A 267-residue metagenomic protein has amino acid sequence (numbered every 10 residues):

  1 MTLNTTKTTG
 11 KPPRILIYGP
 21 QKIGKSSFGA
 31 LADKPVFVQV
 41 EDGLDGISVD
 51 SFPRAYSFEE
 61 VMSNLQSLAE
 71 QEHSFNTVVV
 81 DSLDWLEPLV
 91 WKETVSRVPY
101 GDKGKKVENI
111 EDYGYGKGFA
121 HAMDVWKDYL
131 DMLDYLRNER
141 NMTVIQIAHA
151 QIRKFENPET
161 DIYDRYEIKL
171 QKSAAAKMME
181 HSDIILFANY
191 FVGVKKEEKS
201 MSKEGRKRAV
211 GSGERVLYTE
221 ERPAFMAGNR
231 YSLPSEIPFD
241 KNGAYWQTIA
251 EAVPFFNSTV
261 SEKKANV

Functional and structural regions predicted by a protein language model:
T2-T94: Conserved P-loop
S26-G29, L136, K177-M178: Hydrophobic/aromatic ligand-binding patch that stacks against planar heteroaromatic rings of cofactors or nucleotides
P35-F37, V144, I185-F187: Short, well-ordered beta-strand core segments
E41-D45, D84-W85, A150-K154, F191-V194 (+1 more regions): Conserved nucleotide-binding/hydrolysis micro-motifs of P-loop NTPases
A69-E70, D134-R137, M179: N-terminal cationic-hydrophobic initiation segments that often serve targeting/anchoring roles
W85-A174: P-loop NTPase motor core
F155-V267: Conserved GTP-binding G-domain of TRAFAC-class P-loop NTPases and closely related GTPase folds
